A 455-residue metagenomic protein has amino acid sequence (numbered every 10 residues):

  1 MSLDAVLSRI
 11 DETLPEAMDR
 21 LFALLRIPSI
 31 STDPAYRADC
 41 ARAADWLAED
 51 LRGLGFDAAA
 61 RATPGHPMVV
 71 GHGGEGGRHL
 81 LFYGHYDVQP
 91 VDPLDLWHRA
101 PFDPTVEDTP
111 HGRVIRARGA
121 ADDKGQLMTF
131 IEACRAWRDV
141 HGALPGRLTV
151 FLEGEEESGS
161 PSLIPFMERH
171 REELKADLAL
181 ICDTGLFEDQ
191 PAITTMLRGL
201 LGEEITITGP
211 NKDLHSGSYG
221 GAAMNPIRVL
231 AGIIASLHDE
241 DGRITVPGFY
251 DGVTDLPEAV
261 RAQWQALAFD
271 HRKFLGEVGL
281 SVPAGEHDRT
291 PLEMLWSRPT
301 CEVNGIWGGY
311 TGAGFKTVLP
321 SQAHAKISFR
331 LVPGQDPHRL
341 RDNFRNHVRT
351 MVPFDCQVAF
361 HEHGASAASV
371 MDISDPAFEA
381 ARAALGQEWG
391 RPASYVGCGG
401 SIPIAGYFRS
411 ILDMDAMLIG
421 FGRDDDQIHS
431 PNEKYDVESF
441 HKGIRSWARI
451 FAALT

Functional and structural regions predicted by a protein language model:
S2-L94, Q322, R339: N-terminal helical capping/dimerization or prosegment-like subdomains of hydrolases acting on amide or phosphate bonds
G53, E188, T245-Q322, P333-N346 (+2 more regions): An extended, acidic, His-containing surface patch that forms the Zn2+-binding/catalytic region of metallohydrolases
G77-T149, K442: Active-site metal-coordination/substrate-binding segment of hydrolases, especially metallo-dependent peptidases
Y86-V88, F151-S160, C182-F187, G209-N211 (+2 more regions): Acidic, glycine-rich active-site loops and adjacent beta-strand->loop/helix elements that engage anionic groups
V114, A121-M196: Acidic/histidine-rich catalytic neighborhood of metal-dependent amide-processing enzymes
A121, N211, F329-D336, S366: A generic structural motif
P165, G220-D241: A short core secondary-structure module
I193-T208, M417-G422: Flexible glycine/proline-rich, aromatic-decorated loop/lid segments
